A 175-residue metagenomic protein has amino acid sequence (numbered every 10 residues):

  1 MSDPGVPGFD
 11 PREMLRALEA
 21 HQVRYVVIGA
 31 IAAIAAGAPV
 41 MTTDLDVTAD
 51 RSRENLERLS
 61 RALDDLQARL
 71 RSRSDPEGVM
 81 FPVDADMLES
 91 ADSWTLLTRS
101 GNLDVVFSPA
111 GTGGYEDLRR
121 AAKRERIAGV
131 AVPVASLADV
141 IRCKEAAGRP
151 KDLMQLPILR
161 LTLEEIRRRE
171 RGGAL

Functional and structural regions predicted by a protein language model:
M1-L175: Compositionally biased terminal segments of proteins
